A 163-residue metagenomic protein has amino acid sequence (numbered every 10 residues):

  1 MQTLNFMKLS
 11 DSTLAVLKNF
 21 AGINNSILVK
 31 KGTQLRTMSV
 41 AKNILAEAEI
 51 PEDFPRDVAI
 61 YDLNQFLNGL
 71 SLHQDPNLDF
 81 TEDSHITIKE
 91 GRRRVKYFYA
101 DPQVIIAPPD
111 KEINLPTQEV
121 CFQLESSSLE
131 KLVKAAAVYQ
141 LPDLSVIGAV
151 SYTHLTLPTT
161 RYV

Functional and structural regions predicted by a protein language model:
Q2-A59: N-terminal ordered "arm"
T33-L35, S84-I86, S151-Y152: Short glycine/threonine-rich beta-strand-turn micro-motifs
L35, F66, L129: Short, structured motif recognition centered on aromatic/hydrophobic residues
T37-N43, K89-R93, L155: Secondary-structure transition/turn motif
A59-P109: Hydrophobic, ordered structural segments
R92-V138: Surface-exposed beta-loop interaction hotspot
P142-L155: An N-terminal amphipathic alpha-helical segment
H154-V163: Single conserved hydrophobic/aromatic residue that forms the stacking wall/gate of nucleotide- or nucleobase-binding
